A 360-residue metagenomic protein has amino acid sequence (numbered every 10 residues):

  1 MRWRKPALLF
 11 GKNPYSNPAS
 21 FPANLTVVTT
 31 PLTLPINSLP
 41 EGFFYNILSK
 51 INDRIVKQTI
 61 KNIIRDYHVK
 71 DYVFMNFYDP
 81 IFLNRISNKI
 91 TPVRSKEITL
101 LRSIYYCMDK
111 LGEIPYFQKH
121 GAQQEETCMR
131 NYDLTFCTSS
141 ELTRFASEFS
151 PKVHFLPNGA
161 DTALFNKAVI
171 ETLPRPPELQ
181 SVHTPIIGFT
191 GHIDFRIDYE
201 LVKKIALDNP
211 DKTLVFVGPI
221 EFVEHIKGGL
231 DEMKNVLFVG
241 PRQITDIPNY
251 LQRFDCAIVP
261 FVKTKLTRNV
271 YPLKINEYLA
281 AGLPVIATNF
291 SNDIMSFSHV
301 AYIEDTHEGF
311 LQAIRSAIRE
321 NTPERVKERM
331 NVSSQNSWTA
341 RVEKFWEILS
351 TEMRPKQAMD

Functional and structural regions predicted by a protein language model:
I55-R65, Q118-T135: Membrane-proximal helix-turn-helix segments that form the acceptor-binding/catalytic region of lipid-linked
E141, L156-G159, F165-A168: Carbohydrate-associated surface elements
L179-I197, V202-A206, L214-V217: Conserved donor-binding/catalytic core segment of Leloir-type glycosyltransferases
E224-L251: Nucleotide-activated donor-binding/catalytic signature segment of Leloir-type glycosyltransferases, i.e., the conserved
M233, L251-N269, L283-P284: Acidic donor-binding loop of glycosyltransferase active sites
E277-A287: Short hydrophobic beta-strand element within catalytic cores of glycosyltransferases and related nucleotide-activated
H299-E308, R315-N321: Conserved acidic donor-binding segment of nucleotide-sugar-dependent glycosyltransferases
T322-T351: A charged, aromatic-enriched C-terminal amphipathic alpha-helix characteristic of glycosyltransferases across folds
